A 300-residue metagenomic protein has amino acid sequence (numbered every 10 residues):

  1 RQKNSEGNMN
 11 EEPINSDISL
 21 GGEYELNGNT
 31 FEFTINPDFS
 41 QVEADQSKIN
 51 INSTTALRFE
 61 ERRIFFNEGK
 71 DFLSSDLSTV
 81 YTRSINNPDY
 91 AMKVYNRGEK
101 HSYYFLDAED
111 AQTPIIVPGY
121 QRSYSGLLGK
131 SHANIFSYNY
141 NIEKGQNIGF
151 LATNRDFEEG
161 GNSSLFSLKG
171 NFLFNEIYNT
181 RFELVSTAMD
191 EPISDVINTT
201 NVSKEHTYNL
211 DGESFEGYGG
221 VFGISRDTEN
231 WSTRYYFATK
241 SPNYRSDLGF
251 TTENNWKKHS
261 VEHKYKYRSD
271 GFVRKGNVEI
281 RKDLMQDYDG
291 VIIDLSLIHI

Functional and structural regions predicted by a protein language model:
R1-N139, G149-F150, G160: Structural preference for beta-rich elements and adjacent junctions enriched in aromatics
Q2-K3, L26-G28, P37-Q41, G98-K100 (+7 more regions): Transmembrane beta-strands of outer-membrane beta-barrel pores
Q2-N4, K70-S75, I115-P118, K144-A152 (+3 more regions): Flexible, solvent-exposed coil segments and beta strand-coil junctions, predominantly the extracellular/periplasmic
E6-N10, V80-T82, K93, R122-G126 (+6 more regions): Outer-membrane beta-barrel proteins
L20-Y24, M92-N96, F136-Y140, L168-F172 (+3 more regions): Residues on the lipid-exposed face of transmembrane beta-strands in outer-membrane beta-barrel proteins
F33, V94, F105, F150 (+4 more regions): Membrane-embedded beta-strand positions of outer-membrane beta-barrel proteins
N87-D89, S163, F174-I298: Exposed, low-structure sequence patches enriched in small/polar residues
S131-S186: Transmembrane beta-barrel wall of Gram-negative outer-membrane proteins
